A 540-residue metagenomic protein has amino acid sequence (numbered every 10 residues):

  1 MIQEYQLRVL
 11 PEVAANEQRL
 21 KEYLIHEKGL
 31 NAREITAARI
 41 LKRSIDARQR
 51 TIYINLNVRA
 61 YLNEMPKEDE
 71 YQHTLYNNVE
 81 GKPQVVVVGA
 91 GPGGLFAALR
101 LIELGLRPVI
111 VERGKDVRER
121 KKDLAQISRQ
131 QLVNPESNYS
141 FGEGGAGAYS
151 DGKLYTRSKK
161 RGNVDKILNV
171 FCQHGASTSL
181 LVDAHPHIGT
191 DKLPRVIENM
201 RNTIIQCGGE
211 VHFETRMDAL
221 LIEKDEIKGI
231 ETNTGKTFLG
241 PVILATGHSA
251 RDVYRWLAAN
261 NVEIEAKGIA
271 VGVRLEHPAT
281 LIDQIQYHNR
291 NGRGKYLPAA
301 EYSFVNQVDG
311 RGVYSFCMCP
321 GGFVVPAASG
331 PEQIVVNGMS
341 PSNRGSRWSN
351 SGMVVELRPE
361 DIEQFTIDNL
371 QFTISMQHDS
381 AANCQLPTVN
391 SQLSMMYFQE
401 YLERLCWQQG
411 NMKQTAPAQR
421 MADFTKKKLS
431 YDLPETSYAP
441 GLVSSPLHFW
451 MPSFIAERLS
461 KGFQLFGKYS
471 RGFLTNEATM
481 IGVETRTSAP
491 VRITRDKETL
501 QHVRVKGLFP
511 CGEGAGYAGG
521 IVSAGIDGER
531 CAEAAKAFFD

Functional and structural regions predicted by a protein language model:
I2-I54, V58-Y149, K153-H174, T178-L370 (+2 more regions): Residues forming the flavin
